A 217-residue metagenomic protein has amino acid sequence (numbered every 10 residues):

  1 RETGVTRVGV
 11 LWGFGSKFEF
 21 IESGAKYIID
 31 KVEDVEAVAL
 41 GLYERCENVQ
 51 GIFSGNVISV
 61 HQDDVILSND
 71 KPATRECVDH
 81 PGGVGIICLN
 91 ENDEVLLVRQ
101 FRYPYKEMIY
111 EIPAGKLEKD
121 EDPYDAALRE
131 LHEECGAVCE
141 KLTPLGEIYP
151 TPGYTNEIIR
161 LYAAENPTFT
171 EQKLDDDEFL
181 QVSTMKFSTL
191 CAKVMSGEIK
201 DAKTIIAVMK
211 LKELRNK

Functional and structural regions predicted by a protein language model:
R1-I28: Acidic, Mg2+-coordinating phosphoryl-transfer loop and its flanking beta/alpha structural elements, shared across
Y27-K31, V182-M185: Short acidic-hydrophobic, aromatic-tinged amphipathic segments that line or gate anion-handling sites
E36-L42: Short amphipathic alpha-helix with an adjacent loop that forms part of the alpha/beta core around
E44-R45, V49, K71, P144 (+2 more regions): Nudix hydrolase/Nudix homology domain
V49-G85, E91: Acidic, metal-coordinating catalytic segment for phosphate/diphosphate chemistry, firing primarily on the Nudix
Q62-N69, T151-T170, S183: Active-site-adjacent beta-strand/loop module that shapes the phosphate/pyrophosphate-binding cleft
H80, I87-R129: Conserved Nudix-box catalytic region and its N-terminal flanking loop in Nudix hydrolases and closely related
V138-L145: A short coil-to-beta-strand element that immediately follows conserved catalytic motifs
